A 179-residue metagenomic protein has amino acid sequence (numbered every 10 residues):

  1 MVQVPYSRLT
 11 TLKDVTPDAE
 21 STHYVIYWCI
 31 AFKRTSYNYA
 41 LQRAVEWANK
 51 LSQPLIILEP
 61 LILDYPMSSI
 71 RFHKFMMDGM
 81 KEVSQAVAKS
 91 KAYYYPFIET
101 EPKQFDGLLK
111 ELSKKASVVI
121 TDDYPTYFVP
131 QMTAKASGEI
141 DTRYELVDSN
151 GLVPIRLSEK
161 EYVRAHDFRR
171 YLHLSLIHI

Functional and structural regions predicted by a protein language model:
M1-I177: Active-site "lid/cap" and pocket-lining segments within catalytic core domains
